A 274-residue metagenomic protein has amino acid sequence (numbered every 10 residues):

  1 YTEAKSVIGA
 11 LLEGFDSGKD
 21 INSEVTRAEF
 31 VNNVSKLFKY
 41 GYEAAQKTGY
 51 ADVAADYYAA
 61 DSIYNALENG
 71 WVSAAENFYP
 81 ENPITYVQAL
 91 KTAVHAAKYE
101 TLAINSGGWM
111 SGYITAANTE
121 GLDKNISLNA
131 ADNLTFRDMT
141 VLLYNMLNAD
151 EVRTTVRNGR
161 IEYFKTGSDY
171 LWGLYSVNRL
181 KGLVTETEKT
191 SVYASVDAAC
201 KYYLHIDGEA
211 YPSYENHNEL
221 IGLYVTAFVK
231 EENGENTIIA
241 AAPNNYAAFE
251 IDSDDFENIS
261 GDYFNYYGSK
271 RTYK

Functional and structural regions predicted by a protein language model:
Y1, I8-A60, L67-V87, A93-N133 (+3 more regions): Feature responds to low-complexity, polar/acidic, surface-exposed segments characteristic of secreted/exported proteins
R137, L142: Surface-exposed binding/hinge segments that line and control ligand-binding clefts or catalytic entry sites
V229-E232, N258-I259: Generic beta-strand structural signal
Y246-N258: Low-complexity, Pro/Ser/Thr- and charge-rich linker/hinge segments at domain boundaries
D262-K274: Long, low-complexity intrinsically disordered regions
